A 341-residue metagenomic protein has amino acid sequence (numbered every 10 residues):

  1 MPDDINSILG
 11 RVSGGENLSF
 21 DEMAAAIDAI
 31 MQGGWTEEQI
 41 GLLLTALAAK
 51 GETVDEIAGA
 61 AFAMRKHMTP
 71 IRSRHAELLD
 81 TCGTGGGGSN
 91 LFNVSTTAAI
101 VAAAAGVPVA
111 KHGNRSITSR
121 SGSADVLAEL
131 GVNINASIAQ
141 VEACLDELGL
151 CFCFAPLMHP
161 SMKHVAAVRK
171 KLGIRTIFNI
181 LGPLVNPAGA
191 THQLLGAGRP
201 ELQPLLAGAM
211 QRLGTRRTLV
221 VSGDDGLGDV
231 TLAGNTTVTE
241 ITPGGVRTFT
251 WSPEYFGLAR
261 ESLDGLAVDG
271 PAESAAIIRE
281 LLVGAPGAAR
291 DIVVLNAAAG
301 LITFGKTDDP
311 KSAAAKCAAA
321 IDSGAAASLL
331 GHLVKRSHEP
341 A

Functional and structural regions predicted by a protein language model:
M1-D3, V12-I57, K66-S73, I292: N-terminal glycine-rich anion-binding loops that anchor highly charged ligand groups
P2-G14, L78-T84, A110: N-terminal small/glycine-rich loop or linker at the start of catalytic domains across soluble metabolic enzymes
D3-S7, R11, N17-L18, K66-T69 (+4 more regions): Glycine-rich anion-binding loops and their surrounding alpha/beta cores
S13, L44-K50, D80-G85, G300-T303: Short glycine-rich or small-residue beta-strand-to-loop segments that form or flank ligand, phosphate, metal/Fe-S
G51-G113: Active-site cofactor/substrate anionic-group-binding motifs, chiefly glycine- and Lys/Arg-rich phosphate-binding loops
G83-G88, G113-S119, M158, D224-D225 (+1 more regions): Acidic, glycine-rich active-site loops and adjacent beta-strand->loop/helix elements that engage anionic groups
G87-I100, H112, T118-S121, M162 (+2 more regions): Short glycine/serine/threonine-rich phosphate/pyrophosphate-binding segments that cradle anionic phosphate groups
S116-V132: Active-site-proximal loop->helix
